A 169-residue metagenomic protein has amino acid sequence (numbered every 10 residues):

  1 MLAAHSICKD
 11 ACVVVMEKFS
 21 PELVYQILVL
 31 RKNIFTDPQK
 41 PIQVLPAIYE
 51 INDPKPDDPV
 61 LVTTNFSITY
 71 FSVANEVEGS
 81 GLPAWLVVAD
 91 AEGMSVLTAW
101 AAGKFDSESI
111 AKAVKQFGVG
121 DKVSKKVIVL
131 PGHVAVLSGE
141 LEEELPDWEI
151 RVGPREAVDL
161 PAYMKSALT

Functional and structural regions predicted by a protein language model:
M1-G120, V127-H133, G139-L141, I150-A157 (+1 more regions): Conserved mixed alpha/beta catalytic, RNA-binding, or beta-rich assembly cores of soluble enzyme, regulatory
E144-L145: C-terminal amphipathic alpha-helical "assembly" element that mediates oligomerization/partner interfaces or acts as
A162: Conserved N-terminal glycine/acidic-rich loop preference
T169: Short, glycine-/small-residue-rich phosphate/pyrophosphate-handling segment
